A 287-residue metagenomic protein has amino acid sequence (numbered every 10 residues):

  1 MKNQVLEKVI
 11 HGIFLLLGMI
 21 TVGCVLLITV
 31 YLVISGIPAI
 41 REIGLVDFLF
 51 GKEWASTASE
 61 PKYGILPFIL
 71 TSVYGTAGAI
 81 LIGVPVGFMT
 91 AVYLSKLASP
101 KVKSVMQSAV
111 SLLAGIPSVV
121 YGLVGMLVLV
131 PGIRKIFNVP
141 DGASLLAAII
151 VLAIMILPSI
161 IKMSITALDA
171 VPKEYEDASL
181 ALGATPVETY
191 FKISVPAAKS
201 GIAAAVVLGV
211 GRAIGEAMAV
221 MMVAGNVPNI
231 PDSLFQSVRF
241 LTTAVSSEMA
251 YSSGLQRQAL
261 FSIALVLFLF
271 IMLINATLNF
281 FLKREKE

Functional and structural regions predicted by a protein language model:
M1-L66, L70-V73, F261-E287: N-terminal, non-cleaved signal-anchor transmembrane helix
H11, V86-G125: Cytoplasmic-entry segments and transmembrane alpha-helices of multi-pass inner-membrane transporters
I65-Y93: Transmembrane alpha-helix signature in integral membrane proteins
S111-I156: Generic hydrophobic transmembrane alpha-helix motif, especially the helices
P117, L182-G183, P196: Glycine/proline-centered hinge or cleavage motifs at structural transition points of membrane proteins
M163-S164, P186-M222: Transmembrane alpha-helices
I165-D169, K173, L180, S247-E287: C-terminal transmembrane helix and the adjacent membrane-cytosol boundary/short C-terminal tail of inner/organellar
V220-F268: Interhelical loop and adjacent transmembrane-helix boundary motif in polytopic membrane transport permeases
